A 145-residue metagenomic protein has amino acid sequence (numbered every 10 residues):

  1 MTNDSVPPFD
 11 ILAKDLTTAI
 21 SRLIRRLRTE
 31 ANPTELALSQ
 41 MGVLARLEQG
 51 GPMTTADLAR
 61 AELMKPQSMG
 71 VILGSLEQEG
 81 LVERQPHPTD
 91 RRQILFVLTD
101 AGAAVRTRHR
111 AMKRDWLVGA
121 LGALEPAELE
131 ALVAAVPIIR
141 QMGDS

Functional and structural regions predicted by a protein language model:
M1-L38: N-terminal leader segment of winged-helix/HTH proteins
D15-T18, R22, V71, G119 (+1 more regions): Alpha-helical macromolecular-interaction surfaces
I20, Q40, E62, R106 (+2 more regions): Short amphipathic alpha-helical/adjacent loop interface patches that line ligand and macromolecule-binding sites
L27-S68, E79: N-terminal helix-turn-helix DNA-binding core of bacterial DNA-binding proteins
R28-N32, L121, D144: Short, flexible helix-adjacent loops and helix caps
G74-A134: Charged, amphipathic alpha-helical coiled-coil/dimerization segments
E130-S145: Exposed, interaction-prone assembly regions rather than primary DNA-binding/catalytic cores
